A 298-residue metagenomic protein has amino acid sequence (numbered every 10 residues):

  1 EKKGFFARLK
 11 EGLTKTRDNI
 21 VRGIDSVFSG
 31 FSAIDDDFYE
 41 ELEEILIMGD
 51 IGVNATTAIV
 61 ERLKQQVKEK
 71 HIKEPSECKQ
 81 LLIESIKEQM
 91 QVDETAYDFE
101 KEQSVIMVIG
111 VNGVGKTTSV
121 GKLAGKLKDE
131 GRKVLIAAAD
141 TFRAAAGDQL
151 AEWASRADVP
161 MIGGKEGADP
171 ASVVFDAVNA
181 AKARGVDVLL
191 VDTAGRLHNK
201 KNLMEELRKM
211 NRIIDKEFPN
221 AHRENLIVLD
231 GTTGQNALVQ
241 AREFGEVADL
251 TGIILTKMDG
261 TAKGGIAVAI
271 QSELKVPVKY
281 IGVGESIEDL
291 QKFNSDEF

Functional and structural regions predicted by a protein language model:
E1-E88, T95, K101-E102, M107 (+1 more regions): Non-catalytic terminal/linker segments enriched in charged/polar, low-complexity residues
E84-F298: P-loop/Walker A NTP-binding module and the surrounding RecA-like catalytic core of P-loop NTPases
